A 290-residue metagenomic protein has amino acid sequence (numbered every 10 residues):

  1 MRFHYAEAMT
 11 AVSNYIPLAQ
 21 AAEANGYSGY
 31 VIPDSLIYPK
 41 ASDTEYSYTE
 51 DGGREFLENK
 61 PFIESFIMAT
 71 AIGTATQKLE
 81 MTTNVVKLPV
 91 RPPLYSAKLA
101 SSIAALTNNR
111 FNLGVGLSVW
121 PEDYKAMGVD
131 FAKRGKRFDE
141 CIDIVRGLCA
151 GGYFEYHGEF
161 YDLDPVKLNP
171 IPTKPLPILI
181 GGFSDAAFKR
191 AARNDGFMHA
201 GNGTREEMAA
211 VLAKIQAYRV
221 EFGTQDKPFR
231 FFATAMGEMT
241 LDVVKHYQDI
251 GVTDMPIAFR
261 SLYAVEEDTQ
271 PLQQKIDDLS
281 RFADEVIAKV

Functional and structural regions predicted by a protein language model:
M1-V290: Active-site-adjacent structural elements that line small-molecule/cofactor binding pockets in enzymes
